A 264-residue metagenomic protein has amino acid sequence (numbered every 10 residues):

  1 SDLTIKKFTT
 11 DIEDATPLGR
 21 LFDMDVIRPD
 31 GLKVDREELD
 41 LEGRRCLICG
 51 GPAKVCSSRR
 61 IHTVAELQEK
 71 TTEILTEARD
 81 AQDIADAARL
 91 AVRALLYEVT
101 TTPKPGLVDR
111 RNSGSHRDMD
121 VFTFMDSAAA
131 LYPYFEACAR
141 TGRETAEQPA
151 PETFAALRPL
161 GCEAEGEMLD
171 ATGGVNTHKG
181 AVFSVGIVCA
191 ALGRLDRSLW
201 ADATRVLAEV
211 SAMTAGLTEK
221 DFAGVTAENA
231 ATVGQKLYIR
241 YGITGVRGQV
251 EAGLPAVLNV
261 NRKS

Functional and structural regions predicted by a protein language model:
D2-E37, G114-F122, D126-S127, P133-E144 (+2 more regions): Extended interaction regions within the primary functional domain
L3-D80: Long, contiguous binding/interaction regions
T9, G43-C46, G50-A53, Q68 (+5 more regions): Hydrophobic, well-ordered secondary-structure segments
D23-V26, V34, E38-L41, L169-M213 (+1 more regions): Catalytic cofactor-binding cores of redox enzymes
A53, S113, L169-A171: Glycine- and acidic
E73-E147, F154, L192-K263: Phosphate-rich cofactor/ligand-interacting catalytic cores and adjacent structured alpha/beta frameworks
A137-L192: Long, hydrophobic/aromatic-enriched structural stretches that serve as scaffold segments
